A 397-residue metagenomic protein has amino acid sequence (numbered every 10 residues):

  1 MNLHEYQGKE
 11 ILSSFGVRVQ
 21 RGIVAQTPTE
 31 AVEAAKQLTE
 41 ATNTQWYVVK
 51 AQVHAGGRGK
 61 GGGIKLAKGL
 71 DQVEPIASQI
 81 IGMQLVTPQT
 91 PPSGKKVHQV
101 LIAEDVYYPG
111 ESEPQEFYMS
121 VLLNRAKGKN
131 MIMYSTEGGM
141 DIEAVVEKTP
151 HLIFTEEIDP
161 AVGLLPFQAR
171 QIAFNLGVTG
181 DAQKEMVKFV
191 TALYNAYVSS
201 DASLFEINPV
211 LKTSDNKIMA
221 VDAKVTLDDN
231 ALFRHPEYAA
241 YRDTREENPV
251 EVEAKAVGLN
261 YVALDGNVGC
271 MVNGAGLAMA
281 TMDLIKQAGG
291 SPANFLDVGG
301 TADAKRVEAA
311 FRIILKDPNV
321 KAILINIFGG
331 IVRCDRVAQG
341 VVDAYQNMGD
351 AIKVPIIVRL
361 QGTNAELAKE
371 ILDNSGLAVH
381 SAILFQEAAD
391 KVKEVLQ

Functional and structural regions predicted by a protein language model:
M1-L101, D105-I207, L211-I325, D335 (+3 more regions): ATP-dependent carboxylate/acyl-activation modules
F328-V332: Glycine-rich, proline-tolerant flexible connector loops at the mouths of alpha/beta enzymes
R333-G349: Amphipathic alpha-helical interaction surfaces in cytosolic regulatory modules
K353-Q361: Short internal beta-strands
